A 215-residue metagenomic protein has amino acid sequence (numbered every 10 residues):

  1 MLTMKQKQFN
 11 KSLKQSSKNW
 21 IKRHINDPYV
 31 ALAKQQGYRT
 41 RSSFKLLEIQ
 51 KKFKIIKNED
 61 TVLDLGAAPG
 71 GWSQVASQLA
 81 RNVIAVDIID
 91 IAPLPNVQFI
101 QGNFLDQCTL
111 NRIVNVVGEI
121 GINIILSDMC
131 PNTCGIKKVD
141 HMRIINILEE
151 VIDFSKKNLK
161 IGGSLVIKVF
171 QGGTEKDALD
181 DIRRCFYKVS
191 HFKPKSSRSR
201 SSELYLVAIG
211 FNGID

Functional and structural regions predicted by a protein language model:
L2-N58: Class I SAM-dependent methyltransferase Rossmann-like catalytic core, especially the SAM/SAH-binding loop
K57, A80, L159-K160: Helix-to-beta-strand junctions that scaffold the AdoMet/dcAdoMet cofactor pocket in Class I SAM-dependent enzymes
N58-A68: Conserved class I S-adenosyl-L-methionine
P69-A80: Conserved SAM-binding loop of SAM-dependent methyltransferases across substrates and taxa, primarily the Class I
N82-D87: Conserved SAM-binding motif I beta-strand of class I
I88-C134: S-adenosyl-L-methionine
G102, I120-G162, V166, G173-K176: Mobile active-site "lid"/loop adjacent to the S-adenosyl-L-methionine
Q171-D215: Class I S-adenosyl-L-methionine
